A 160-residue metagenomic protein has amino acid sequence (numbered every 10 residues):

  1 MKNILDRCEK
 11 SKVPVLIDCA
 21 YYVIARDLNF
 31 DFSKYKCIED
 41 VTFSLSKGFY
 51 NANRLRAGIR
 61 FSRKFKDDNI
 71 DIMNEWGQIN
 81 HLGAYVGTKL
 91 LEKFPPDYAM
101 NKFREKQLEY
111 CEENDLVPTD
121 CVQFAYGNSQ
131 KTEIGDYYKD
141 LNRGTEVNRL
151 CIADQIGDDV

Functional and structural regions predicted by a protein language model:
M1-V160: PLP-dependent class I/II
